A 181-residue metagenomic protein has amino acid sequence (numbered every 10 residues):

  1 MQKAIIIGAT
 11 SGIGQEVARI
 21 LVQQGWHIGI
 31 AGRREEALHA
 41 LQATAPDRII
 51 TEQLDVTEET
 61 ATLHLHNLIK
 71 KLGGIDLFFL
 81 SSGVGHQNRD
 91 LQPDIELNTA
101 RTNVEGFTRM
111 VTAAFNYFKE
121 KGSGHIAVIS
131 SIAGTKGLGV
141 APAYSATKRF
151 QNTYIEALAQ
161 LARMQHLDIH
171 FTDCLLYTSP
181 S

Functional and structural regions predicted by a protein language model:
T10-S11: Conserved glycine-rich cofactor-binding loop
A45-T60: Rossmann-fold cofactor-recognition segment
S81-H86: Conserved NAD(P)H cofactor-binding loop of Rossmann-fold oxidoreductase domains
R89-R101: Short alpha-helical oligomerization interface
V111, T147: Active-site helix of classical SDR
S131: Residue(s) in the substrate-gating loop at a strand-loop-helix junction that position the organic substrate next
Y177-S181: Conserved small/polar residues in nucleotide/adenosyl-binding loops
